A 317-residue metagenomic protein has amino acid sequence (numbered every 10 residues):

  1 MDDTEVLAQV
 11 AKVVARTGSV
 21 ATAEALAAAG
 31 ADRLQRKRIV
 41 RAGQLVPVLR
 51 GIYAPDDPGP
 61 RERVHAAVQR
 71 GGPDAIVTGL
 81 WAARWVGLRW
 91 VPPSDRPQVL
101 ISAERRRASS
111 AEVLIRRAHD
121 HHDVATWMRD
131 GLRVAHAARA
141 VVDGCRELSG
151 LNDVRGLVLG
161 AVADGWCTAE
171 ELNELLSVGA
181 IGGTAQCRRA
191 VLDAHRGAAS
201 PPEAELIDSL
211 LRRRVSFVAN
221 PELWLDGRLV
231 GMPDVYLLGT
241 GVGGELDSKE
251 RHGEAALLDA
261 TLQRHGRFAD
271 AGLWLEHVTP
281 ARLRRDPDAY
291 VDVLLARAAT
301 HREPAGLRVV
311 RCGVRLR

Functional and structural regions predicted by a protein language model:
M1-D2, G30, P73, V162-R317: Surface segments flanking catalytic/ligand-binding clefts of nucleic-acid enzymes
M1-G183, A298-R317: Short gly/ser-rich loop at a beta-strand->alpha-helix junction or flexible surface loop bordering the NTP-binding
